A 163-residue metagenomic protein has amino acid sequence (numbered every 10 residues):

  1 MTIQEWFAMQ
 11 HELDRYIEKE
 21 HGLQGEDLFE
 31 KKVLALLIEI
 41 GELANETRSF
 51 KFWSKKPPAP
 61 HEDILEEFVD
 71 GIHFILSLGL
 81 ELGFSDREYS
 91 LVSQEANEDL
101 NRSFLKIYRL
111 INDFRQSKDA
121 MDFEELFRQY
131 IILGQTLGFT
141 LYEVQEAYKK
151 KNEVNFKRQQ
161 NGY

Functional and structural regions predicted by a protein language model:
M1-Y163: Flexible "arm" and connector segments at domain edges
